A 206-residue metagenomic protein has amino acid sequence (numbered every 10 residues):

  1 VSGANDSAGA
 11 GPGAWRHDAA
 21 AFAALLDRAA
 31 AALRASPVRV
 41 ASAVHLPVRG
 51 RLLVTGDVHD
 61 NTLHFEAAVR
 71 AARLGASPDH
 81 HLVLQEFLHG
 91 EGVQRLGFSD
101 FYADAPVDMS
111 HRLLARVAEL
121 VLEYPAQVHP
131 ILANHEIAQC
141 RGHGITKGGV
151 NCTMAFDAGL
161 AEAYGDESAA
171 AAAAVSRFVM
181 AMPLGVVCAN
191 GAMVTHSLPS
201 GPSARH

Functional and structural regions predicted by a protein language model:
V1-H206: Feature recognizes metal-dependent phosphohydrolase scaffolds
